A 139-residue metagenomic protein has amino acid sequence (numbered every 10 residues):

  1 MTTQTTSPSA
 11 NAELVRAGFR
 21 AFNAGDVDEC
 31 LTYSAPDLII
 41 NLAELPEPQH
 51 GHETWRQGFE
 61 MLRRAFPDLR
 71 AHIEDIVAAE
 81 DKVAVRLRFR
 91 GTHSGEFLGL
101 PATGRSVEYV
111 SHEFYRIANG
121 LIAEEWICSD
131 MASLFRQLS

Functional and structural regions predicted by a protein language model:
M1-S139: C-terminal and inter-domain tail/linker signature
